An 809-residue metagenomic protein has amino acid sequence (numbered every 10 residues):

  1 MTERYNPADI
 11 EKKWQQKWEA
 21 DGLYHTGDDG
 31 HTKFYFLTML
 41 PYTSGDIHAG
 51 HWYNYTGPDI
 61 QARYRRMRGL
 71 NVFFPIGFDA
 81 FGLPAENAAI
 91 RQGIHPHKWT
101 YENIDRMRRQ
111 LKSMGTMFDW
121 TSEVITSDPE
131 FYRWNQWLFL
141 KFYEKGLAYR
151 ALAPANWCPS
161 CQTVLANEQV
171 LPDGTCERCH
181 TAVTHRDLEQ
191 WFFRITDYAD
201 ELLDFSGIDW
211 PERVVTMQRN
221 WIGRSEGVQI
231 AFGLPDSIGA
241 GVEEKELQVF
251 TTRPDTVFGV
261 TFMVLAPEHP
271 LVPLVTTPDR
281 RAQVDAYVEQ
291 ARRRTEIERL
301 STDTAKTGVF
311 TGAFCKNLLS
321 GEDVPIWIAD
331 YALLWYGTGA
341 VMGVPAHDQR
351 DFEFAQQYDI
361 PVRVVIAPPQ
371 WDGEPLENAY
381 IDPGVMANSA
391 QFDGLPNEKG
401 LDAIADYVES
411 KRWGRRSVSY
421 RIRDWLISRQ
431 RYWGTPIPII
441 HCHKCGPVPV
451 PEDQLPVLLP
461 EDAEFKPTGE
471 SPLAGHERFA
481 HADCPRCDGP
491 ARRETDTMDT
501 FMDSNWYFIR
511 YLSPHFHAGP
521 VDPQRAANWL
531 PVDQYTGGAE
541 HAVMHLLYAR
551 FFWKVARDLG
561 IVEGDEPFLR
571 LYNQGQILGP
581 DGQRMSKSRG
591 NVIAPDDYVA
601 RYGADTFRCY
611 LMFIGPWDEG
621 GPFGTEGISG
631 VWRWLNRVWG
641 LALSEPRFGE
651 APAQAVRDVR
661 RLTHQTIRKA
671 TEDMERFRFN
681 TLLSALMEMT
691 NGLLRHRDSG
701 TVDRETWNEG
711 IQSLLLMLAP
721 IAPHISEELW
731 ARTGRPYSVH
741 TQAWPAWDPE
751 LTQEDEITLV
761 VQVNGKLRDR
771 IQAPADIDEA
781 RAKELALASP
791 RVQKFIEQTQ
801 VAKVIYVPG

Functional and structural regions predicted by a protein language model:
M1-K33, A266, P278-R281, P361-P369 (+7 more regions): Basic, alpha-helical terminal appendages of large translation-related enzymes
M1-L37, R66-P75, W99-R106, G207-I208 (+2 more regions): Conserved oxyanion/phosphate-binding beta-strand-loop segments in alpha/beta enzyme cores
T2-Y5, G227-Q229, A367, P375-D406 (+8 more regions): Long, charged, mostly alpha-helical binding arms that flank functional sites
R4, K12-K13, K17-D21, I90-L247 (+8 more regions): Residue patterns forming the tRNA-binding/recognition surfaces of aminoacyl-tRNA synthetases and related DALR
T26-I94, E123-L138, T251-T252, L318-F354 (+1 more regions): N-terminal catalytic cores of NTP/NDP-binding nucleotidyl/phosphoryl-transfer enzymes
P58, N71, H269-P369, E374 (+1 more regions): Catalytic alpha/beta core of large soluble enzyme barrels
D79, E144-S160, G233, R416-C445 (+6 more regions): Helix-rich, typically C-terminal accessory recognition domains appended to large enzymatic cores
I195-S225, A266-V309, V450-C484, D488 (+1 more regions): Amphipathic alpha-helical
